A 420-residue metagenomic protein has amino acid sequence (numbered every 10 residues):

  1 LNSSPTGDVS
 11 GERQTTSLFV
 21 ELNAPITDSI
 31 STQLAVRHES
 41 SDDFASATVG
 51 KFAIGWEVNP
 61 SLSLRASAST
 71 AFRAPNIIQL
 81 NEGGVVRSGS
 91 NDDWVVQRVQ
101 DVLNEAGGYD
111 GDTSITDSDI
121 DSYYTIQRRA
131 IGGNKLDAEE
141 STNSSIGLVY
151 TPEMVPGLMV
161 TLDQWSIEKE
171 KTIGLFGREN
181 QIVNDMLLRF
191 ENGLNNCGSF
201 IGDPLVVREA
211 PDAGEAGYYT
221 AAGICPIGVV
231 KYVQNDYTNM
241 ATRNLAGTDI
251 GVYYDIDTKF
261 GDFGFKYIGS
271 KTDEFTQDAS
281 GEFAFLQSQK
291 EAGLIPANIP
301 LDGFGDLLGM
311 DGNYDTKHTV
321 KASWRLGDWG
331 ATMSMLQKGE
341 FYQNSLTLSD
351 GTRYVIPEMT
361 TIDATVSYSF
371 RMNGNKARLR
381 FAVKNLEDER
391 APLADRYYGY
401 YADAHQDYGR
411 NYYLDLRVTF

Functional and structural regions predicted by a protein language model:
L1-S31, A279-N313, K317-T319: Outer-membrane beta-barrel transmembrane domain signature of Gram-negative proteins, especially the mid-to-C-terminal
V9-E57, S141-S145, S334-L336: Surface-exposed extracellular loop regions of Gram-negative outer-membrane beta-barrel proteins
G11, A74-V160, V233-G247, T258 (+2 more regions): Outer-membrane beta-barrel signature, preferentially recognizing the C-terminal barrel domain of Gram-negative
T16, V36-D42, A68-A74, N81-G83 (+9 more regions): Transmembrane beta-strands of outer-membrane beta-barrel pores
T16-L22, T48-I54, G132, T142-L148 (+4 more regions): Hydrophobic, lipid-facing positions within transmembrane beta-strands of outer-membrane proteins
T27-S29, E57-S61, S141, E153-V155 (+7 more regions): Outer-membrane beta-barrel channels and translocator barrels
T32-L34, G50, L64-A66, I146 (+9 more regions): Transmembrane beta-strands of outer-membrane beta-barrel proteins
E170, D273-T276, S280, S334-L346 (+1 more regions): C-terminal beta-signal and adjacent terminal beta-strands/loops of Gram-negative outer-membrane beta-barrel proteins
